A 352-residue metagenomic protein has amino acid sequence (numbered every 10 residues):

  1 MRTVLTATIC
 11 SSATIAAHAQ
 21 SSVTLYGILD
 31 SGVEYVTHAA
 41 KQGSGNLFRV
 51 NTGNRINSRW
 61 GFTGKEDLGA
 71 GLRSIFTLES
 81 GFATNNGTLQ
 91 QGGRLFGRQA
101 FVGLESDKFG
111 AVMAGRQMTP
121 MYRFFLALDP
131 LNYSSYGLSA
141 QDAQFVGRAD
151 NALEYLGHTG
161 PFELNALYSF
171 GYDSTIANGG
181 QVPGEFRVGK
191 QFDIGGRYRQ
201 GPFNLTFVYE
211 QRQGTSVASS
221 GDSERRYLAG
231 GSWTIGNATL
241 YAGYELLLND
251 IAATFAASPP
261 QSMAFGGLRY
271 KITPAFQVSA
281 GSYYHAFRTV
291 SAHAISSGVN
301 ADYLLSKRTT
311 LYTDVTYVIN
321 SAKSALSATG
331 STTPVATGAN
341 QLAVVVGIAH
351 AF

Functional and structural regions predicted by a protein language model:
S21-G27, E66, A70-S74, K108-V112 (+10 more regions): Outer-envelope beta-barrel architecture signal
S21-Y35, L47-G171, R197-G201: Outer membrane beta-barrel
Y26-E34, T77-E79, G115-Q117, N165-S169 (+7 more regions): Transmembrane beta-strands of outer-membrane beta-barrel proteins
V33-K41, F82-T88, P120-F124, Y172-I176 (+7 more regions): Gram-negative outer-membrane beta-barrel proteins
N46-V50, N54-S58, L95-R98, G147-N151 (+6 more regions): Residues that define the transmembrane beta-barrel architecture of outer-membrane proteins
G61-K65, G103-E105, A111, E154-H158 (+8 more regions): Transmembrane beta-barrel domains of outer membrane proteins
R187-G298, Y303, D314-Y317: Detector for outer-membrane/organellar transmembrane beta-barrel domains, recognizing the amphipathic beta-strand
L305, Y317, A336-F352: Outer-membrane beta-barrel "beta-signal"
